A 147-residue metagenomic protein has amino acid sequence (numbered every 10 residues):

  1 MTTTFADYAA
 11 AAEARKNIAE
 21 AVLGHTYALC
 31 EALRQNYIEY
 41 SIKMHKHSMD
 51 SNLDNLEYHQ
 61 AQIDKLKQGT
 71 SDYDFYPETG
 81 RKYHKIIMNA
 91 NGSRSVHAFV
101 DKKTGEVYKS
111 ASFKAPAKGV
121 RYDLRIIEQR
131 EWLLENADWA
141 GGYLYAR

Functional and structural regions predicted by a protein language model:
T4-F75: Negatively charged, low-complexity tracts enriched in Asp/Glu with abundant Ser/Thr
A6, Q35, L56, E106 (+2 more regions): Intrinsically disordered, low-complexity segments enriched in small/polar residues
E20, Y76, A115, A137-D138: Compositionally biased, low-complexity repeat tracts
K65-A98: Exposed beta-strand-loop-beta-strand "reactive/processing" segments of non-cytosolic proteins
T104-L134: A short, surface-exposed interaction/processing loop segment used at functional sites
N136-R147: Cysteine/selenocysteine-centered motifs that mediate thiol-based redox chemistry or coordinate metal-sulfur cofactors
